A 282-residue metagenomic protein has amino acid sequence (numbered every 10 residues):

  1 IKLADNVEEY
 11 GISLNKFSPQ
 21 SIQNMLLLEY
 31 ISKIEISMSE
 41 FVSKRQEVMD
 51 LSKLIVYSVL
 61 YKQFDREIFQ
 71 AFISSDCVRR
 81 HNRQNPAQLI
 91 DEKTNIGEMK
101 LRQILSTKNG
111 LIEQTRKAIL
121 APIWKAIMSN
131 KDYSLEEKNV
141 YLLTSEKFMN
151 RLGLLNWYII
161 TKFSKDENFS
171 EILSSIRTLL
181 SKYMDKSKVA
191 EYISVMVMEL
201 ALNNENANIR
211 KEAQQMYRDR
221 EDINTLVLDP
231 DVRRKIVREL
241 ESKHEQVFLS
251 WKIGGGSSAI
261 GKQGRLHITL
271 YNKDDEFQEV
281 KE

Functional and structural regions predicted by a protein language model:
D5, E9-E29, I34-T94, E98-M99 (+1 more regions): Conserved beta-strand-loop-beta-strand hairpin that lines the nucleotide-binding pocket of ATP/GTP-utilizing enzymes
K53, Q63-L155: Regulatory/sensor and coupling segments of signal-transduction and defense proteins
L120-I160, N168-I172, R220-I260: Short beta-to-alpha transition helix within the HATPase_c
N168-I172, N204, Q214: Internal, charge-rich low-complexity segments
N168-T178, F277-Q278, E282: Short acidic, glycine/tyrosine-flanked loop/strand segments centered on an H-E-D-like triad
S174-M198: Conserved short strand/loop->alpha-helix "switch" segment adjacent to the catalytic nucleotide/phosphoryl-transfer site
E199, N203: Conserved polar catalytic motif of the HATPase_c/GHKL fold
